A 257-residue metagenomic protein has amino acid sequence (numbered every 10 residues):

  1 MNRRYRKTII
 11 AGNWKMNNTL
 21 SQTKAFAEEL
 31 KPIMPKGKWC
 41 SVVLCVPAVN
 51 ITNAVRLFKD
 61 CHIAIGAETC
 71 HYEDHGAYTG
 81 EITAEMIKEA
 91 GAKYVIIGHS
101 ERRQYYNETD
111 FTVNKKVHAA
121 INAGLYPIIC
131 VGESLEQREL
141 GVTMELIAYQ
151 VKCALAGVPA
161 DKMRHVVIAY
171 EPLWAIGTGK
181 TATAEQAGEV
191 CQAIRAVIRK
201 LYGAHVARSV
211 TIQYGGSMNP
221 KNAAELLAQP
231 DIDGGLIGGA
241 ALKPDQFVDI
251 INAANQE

Functional and structural regions predicted by a protein language model:
M1-E257: Active-site loop-to-helix "anion-binding N-cap" substructures in soluble metabolic enzymes
